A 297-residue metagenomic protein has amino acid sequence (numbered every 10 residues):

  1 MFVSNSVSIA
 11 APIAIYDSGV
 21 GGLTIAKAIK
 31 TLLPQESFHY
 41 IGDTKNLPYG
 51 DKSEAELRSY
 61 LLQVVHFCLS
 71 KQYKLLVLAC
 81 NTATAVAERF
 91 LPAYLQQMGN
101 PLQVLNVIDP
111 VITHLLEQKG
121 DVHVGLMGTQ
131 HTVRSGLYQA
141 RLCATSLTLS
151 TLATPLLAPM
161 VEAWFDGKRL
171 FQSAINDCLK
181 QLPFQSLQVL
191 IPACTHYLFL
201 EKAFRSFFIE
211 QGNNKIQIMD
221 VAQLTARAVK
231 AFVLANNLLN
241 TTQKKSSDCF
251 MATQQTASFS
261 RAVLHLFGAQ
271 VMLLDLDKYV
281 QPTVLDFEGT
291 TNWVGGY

Functional and structural regions predicted by a protein language model:
M1-Y297: Non-catalytic structural scaffold of enzyme domains
